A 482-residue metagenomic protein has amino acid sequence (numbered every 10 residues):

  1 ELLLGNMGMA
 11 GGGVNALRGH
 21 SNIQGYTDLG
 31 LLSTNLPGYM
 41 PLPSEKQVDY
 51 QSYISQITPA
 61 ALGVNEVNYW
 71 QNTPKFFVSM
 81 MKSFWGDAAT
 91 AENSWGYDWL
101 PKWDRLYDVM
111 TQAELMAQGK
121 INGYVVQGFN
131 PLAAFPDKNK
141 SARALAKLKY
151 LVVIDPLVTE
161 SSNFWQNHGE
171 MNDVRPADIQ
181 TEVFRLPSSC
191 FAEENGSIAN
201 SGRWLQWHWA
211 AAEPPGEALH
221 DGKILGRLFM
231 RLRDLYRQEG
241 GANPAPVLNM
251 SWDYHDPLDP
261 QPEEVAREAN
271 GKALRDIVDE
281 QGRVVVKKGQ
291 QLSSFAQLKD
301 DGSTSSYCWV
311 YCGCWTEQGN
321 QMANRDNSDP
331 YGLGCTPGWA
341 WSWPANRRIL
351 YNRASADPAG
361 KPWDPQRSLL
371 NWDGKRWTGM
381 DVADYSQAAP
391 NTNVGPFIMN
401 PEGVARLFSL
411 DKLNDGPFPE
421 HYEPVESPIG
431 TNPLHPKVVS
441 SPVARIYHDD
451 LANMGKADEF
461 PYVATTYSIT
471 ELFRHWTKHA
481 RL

Functional and structural regions predicted by a protein language model:
E1-G11, S189, F229-Y236: Structural signal for hydrophobic packing residues in well-ordered secondary-structure cores of soluble enzyme domains
L2, Q180, F184, G222-G226 (+1 more regions): Residues on a specific face of well-ordered alpha-helices
L3-N6, N22-L31, N35-P215, E263-L482: A cross-kingdom feature strongest in bacterial/archaeal respiratory oxidoreductases
A10-G13, I154: A generic structural-conservation signal
G13-G25, A242-P262: A glycine-rich phosphate-binding loop feature that marks nucleotide/adenosyl-phosphate handling sites
D221-A242, P246: Non-catalytic, well-ordered alpha-helical segments in soluble enzyme domains
